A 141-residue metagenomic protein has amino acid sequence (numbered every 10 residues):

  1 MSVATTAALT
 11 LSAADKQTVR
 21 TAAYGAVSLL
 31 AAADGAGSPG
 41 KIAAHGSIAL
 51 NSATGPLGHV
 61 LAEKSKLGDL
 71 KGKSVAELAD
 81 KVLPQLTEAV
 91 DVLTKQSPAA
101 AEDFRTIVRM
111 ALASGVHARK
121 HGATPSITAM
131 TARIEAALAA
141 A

Functional and structural regions predicted by a protein language model:
S2-A141: Amphipathic alpha-helical interaction segments
